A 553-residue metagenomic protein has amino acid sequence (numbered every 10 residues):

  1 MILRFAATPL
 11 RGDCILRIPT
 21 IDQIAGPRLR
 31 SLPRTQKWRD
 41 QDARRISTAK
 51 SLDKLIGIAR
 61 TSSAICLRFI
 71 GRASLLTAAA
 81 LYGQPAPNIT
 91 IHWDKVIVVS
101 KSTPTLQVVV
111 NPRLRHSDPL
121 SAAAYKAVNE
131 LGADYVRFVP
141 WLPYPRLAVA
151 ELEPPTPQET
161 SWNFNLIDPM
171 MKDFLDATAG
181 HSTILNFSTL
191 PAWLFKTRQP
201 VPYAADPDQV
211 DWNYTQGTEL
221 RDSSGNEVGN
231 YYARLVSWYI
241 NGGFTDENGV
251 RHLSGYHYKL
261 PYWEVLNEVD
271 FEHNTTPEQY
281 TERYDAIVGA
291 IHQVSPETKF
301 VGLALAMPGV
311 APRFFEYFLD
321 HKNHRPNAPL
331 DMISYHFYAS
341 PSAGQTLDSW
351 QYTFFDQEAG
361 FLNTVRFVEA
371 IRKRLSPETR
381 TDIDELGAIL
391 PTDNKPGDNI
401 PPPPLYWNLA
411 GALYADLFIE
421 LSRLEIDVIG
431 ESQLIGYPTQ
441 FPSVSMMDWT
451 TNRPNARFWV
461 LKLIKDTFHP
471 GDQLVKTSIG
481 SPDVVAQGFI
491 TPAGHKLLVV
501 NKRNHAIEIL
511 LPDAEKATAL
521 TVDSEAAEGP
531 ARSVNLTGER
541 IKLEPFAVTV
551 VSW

Functional and structural regions predicted by a protein language model:
Q84-K126, L131: Mature N-terminal, pre-catalytic/accessory segment of carbohydrate-active enzymes
L106, F174, L235, W263 (+5 more regions): Conserved, mostly hydrophobic/aromatic
L131-T353: Substrate-binding cleft and catalytic face of glycoside hydrolase catalytic domains, especially the flexible beta-alpha
S340-K395: Glycoside hydrolase catalytic-domain groove-lining segments
I383-I464, D472-P482: Aromatic/acidic polysaccharide-binding cleft in carbohydrate-active enzymes
G480-E515, V522-S524, F546: Carbohydrate-binding surface patches
R532-W553: C-terminal beta-strand-rich structural cap/linker in extracellular carbohydrate-active enzymes
